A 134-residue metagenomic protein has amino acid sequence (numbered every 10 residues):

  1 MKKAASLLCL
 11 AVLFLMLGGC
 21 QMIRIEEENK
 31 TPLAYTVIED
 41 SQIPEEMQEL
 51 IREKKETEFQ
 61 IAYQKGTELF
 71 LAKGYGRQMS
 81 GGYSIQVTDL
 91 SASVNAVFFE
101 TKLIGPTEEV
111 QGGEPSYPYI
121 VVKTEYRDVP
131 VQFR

Functional and structural regions predicted by a protein language model:
A4-S6, G19-R134: Exposed, flexible binding/inhibitory loops of compact, secreted disulfide-stabilized domains
C9-M16: Bacterial N-terminal signal peptides
